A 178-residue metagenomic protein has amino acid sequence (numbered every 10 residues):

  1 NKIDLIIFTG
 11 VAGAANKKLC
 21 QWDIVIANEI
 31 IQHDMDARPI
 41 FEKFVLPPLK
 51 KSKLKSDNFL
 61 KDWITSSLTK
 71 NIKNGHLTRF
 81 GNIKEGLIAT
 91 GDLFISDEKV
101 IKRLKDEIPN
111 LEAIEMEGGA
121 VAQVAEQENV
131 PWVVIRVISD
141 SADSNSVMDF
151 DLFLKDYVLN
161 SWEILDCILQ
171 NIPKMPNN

Functional and structural regions predicted by a protein language model:
L5-I7: Structural motif
A15-I108: Mid-sequence, gly/pro-rich, charge-dense loop/helix-turn segments that line enzyme active sites
A27-D36, N110-I114, F153-S161: Gly/Ser/Thr-rich active-site loops/lids in small-molecule metabolic enzymes that frequently grip phosphoryl groups
L68-F80, V124-V130, I164-N171: A structural motif corresponding to the C-terminal end of an alpha-helix and its immediate exit/capping segment
G91-S144: A C-terminal functional module that forms or caps the active site or interfaces directly with catalytic machinery
A142-N178: His/Asp/Glu-rich mid-to-C-terminal helical/loop segments that flank catalytic regions of hydrolases
